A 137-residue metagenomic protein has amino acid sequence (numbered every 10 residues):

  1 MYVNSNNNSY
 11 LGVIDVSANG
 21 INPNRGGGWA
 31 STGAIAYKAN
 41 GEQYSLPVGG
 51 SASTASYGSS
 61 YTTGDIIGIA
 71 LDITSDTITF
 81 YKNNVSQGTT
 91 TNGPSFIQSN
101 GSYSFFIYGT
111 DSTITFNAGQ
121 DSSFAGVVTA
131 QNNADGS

Functional and structural regions predicted by a protein language model:
M1-S137: PRY/SPRY (B30.2) beta-sandwich protein-interaction domains and their adjacent Ser/Pro/Gly-rich low-complexity linkers
